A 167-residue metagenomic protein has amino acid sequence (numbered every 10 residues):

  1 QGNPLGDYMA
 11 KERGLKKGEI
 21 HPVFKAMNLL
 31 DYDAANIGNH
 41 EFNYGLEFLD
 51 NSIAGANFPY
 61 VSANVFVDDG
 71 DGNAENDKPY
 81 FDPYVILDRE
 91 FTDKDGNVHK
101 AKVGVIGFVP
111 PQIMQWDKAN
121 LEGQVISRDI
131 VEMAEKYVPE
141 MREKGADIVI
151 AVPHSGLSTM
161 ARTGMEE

Functional and structural regions predicted by a protein language model:
Q1-E167: Acidic, metal/ion-coordinating pockets
